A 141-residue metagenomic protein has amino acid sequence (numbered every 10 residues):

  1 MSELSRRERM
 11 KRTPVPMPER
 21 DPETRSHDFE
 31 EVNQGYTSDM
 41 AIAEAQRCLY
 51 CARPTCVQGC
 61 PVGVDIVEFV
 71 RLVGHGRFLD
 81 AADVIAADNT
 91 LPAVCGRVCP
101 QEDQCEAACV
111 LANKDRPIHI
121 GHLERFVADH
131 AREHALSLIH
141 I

Functional and structural regions predicted by a protein language model:
M1-E8: Polybasic, low-complexity association/targeting segments
T13-V32: Short, contiguous pre-domain boundary segments
R20, T24, Y36, M40-A43 (+2 more regions): Generic alpha-helical secondary structure signal
G35-T55, F78-Q104: Immediate flanking context of iron-sulfur cluster ligation sites
Y50-H75, V94-V127: Iron-sulfur cluster-binding cysteine motifs and their immediate structural context in ferredoxin-like electron-transfer
H130-E133, S137: N-terminal export/assembly segments and adjacent metallocofactor-ligating motifs of anaerobic energy-metabolism
I139-I141: Conserved small/polar residues in nucleotide/adenosyl-binding loops
